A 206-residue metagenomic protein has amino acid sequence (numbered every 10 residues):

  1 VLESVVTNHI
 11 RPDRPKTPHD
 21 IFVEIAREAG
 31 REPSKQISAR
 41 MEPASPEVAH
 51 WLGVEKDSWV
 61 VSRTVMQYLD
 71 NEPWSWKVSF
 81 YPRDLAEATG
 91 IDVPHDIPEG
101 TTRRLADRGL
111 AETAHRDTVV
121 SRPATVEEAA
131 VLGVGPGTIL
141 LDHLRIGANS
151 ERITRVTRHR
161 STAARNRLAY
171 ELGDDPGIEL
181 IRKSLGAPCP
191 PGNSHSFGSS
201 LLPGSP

Functional and structural regions predicted by a protein language model:
V1-W59, A86-A114, R167-G204: HTH-adjacent hinge/linker in prokaryotic transcriptional regulators
E32-S38, R63, P73-S79, L105 (+1 more regions): A short glycine-rich, His/Asp/Glu-containing loop-to-beta-strand
H50-G53, T64-V65, A129-L132: A generic local secondary-structure boundary/capping motif
K56-D70, L140-G147: A short beta-strand signature
W76-D84, T157-N166: A short, surface-exposed beta-strand/turn
L85-A86, E151: Short loop-to-beta-strand junctions
H115-S161: Extended hydrophobic
